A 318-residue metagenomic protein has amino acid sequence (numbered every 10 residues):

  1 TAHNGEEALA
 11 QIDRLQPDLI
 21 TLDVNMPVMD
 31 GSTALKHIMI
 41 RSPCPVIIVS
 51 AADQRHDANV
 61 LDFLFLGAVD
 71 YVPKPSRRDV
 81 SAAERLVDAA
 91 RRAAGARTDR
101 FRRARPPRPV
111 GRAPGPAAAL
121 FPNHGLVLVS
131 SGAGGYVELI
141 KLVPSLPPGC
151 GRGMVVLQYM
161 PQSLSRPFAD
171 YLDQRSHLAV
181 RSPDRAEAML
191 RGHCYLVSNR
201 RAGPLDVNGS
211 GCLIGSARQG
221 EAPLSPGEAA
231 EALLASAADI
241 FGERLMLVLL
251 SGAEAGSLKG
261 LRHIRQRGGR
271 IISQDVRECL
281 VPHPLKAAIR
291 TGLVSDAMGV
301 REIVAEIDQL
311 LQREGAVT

Functional and structural regions predicted by a protein language model:
T1: Conserved SAM-binding loop
N4-E7, D13-T21, N25-T318: Conserved acid/base catalytic micro-environments in cytosolic active-site loops
